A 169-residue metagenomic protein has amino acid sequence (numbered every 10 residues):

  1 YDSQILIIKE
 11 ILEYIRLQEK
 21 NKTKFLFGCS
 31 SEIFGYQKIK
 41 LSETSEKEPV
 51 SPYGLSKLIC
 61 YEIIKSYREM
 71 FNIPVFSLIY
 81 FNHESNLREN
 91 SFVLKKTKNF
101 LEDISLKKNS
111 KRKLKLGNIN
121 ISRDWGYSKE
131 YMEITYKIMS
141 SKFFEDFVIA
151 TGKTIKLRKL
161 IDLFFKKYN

Functional and structural regions predicted by a protein language model:
K9-S51: Conserved Rossmann-fold NAD(P)-dependent oxidoreductase catalytic core, especially the SDR/UDP-sugar
E10, Y14-Q18, I63, Y67 (+2 more regions): Alpha-helical structural signal in soluble globular domains
N21, C29-S30, E62-N86, K98 (+1 more regions): Conserved beta-loop-beta element that borders a ligand/cofactor-binding pocket
I33-G35, S51-P52, F76-K96, N118 (+1 more regions): Flexible, glycine-rich beta-alpha linker
P52, S56-I59: Active-site helix of classical SDR
K98-N169: C-terminal substrate-binding subdomain of Rossmann-fold SDR/epimerase-dehydratase oxidoreductases
